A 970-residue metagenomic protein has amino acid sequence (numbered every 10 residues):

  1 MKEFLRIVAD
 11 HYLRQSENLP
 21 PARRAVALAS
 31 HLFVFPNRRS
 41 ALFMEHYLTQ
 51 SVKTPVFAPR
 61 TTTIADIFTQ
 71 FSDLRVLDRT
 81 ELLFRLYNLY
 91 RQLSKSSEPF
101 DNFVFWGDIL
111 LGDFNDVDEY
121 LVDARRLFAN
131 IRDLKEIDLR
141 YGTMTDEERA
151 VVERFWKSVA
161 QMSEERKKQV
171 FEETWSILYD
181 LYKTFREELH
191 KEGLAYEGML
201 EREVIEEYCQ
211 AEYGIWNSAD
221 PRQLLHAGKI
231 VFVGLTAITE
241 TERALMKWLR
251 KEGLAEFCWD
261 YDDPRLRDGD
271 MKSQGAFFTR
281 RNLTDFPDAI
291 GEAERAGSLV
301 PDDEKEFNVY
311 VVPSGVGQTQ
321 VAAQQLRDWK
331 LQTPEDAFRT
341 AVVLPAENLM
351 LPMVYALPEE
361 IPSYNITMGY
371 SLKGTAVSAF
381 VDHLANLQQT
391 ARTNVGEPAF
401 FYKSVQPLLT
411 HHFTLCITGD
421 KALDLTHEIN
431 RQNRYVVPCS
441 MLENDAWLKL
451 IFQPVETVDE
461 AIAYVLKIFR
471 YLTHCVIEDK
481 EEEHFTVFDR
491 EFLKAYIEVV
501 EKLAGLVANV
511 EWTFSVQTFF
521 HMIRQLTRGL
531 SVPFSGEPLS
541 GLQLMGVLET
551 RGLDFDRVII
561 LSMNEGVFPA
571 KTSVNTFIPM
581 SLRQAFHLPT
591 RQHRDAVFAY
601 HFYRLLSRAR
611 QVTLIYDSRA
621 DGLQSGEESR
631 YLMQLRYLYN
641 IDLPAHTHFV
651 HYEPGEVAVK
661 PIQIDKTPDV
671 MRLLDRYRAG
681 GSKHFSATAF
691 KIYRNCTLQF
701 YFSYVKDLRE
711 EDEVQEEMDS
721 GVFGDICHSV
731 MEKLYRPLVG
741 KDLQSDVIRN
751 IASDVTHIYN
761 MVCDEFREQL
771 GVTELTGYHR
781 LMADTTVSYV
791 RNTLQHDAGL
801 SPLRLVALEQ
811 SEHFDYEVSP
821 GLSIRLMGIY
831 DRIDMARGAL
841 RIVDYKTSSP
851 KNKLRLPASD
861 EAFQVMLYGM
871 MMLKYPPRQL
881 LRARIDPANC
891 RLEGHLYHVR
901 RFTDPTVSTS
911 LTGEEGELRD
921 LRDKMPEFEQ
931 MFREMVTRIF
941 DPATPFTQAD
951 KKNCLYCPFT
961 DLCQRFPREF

Functional and structural regions predicted by a protein language model:
M1-S581, D642-A645, F723, P737-T756 (+2 more regions): Nucleic acid-machinery interaction/catalytic patches
T80, S371, T375, N575-T576 (+4 more regions): Short, conserved loop/turn and helix-capping segments at secondary-structure boundaries that abut family-defining
K247, Y603, M866: Active-site phosphate/pyrophosphate- and oxyanion-stabilizing loops and adjacent acidic/basic residues in soluble
F413, P589-Y639, F932-F959: C-terminal accessory regions
F514, F534-P538, Q592, G680 (+1 more regions): Short helix-capping and inter-helix turn/linker motifs at the boundaries of alpha-helical repeat units
I559, I615, G622, P661-F970: RecB-family 4Fe-4S metal-dependent nuclease core
T576-H593: Short, solvent-exposed cationic patches
E627-I664: Helicase C-terminal subdomain and adjacent C-terminal extension
